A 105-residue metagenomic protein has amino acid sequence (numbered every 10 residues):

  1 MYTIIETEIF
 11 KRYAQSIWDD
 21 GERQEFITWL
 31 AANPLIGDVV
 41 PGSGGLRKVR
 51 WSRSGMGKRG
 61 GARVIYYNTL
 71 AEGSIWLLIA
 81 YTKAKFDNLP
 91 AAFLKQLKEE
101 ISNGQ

Functional and structural regions predicted by a protein language model:
M1-G21: Arg/Lys-rich, positively charged N-terminal/basic patches that mediate binding to nucleic acids
T3, R47, D87: Residues that recognize and position ribonucleotide moieties
E6, E22, F26, G61 (+3 more regions): Amphipathic alpha-helical interface surfaces
Y13, W29, L97-E100: Residues that form generic nucleotide/phosphate-binding pockets
V39-A80: Basic/aromatic recognition patch in beta-strand/loop cores that engages polyanionic ligands
N68-Q105: Enriched for short, Lys/Arg-rich terminal
